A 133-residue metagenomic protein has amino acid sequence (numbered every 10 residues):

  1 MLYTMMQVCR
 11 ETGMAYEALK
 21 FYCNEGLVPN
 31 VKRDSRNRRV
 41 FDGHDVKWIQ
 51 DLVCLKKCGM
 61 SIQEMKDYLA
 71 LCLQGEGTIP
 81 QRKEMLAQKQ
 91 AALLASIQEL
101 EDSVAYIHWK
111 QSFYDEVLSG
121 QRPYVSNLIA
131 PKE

Functional and structural regions predicted by a protein language model:
M1-A70: Basic helix-turn-helix/winged-helix DNA-binding cores and closely related short helical interaction motifs
D51-L52, I62-E64, L71, T78 (+2 more regions): Short, surface-exposed linear patches
K57-K89: Amphipathic alpha-helical dimerization/coiled-coil segments that flank or bridge DNA-binding/regulatory modules
E76-E133: C-terminal regulatory/oligomerization modules of transcriptional regulators
